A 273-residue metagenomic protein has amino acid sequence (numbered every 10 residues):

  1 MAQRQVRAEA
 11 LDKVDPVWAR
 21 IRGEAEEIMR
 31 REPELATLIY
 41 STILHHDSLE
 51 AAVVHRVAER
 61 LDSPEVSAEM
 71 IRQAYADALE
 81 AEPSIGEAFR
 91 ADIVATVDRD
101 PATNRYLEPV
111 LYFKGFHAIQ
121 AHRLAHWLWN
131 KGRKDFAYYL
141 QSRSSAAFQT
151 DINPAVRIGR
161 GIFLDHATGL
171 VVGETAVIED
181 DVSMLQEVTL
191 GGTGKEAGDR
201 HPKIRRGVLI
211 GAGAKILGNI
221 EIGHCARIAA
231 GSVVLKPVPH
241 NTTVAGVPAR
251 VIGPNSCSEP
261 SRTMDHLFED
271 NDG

Functional and structural regions predicted by a protein language model:
M1-R143, E259-G273: Terminal amphipathic alpha-helical/low-complexity segments used for targeting or macromolecular assembly
S145-I252: Structural signal for interior beta-strand "rungs" in well-ordered beta-sheet cores of soluble enzyme domains
